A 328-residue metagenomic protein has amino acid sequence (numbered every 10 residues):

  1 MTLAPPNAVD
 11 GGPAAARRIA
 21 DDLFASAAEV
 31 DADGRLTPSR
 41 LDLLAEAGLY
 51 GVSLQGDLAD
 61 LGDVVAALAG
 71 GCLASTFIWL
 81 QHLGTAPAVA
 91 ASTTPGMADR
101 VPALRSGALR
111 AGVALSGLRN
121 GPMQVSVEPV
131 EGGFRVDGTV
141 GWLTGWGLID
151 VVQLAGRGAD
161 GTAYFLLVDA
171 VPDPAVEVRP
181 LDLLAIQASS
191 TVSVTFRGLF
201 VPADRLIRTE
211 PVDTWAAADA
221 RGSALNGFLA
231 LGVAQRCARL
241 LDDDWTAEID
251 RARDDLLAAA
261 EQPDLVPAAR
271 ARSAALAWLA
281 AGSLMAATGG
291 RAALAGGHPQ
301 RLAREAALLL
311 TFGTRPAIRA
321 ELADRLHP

Functional and structural regions predicted by a protein language model:
M1-D21, H327-P328: Actinobacteria-biased recognition of intrinsically disordered, low-complexity terminal regions
F24-A32, T246-G296: C-terminal helix-coil-helix/basic helical segment that borders enzyme active sites and/or dimer interfaces and provides
R35-T144: Glycine-rich flavin
V64, V136-G138, F196, A234 (+1 more regions): Buried hydrophobic positions in well-ordered alpha/beta secondary-structure cores of metabolic enzymes
C72, Q235-A238, R253-L256, A260 (+3 more regions): A structural signal for well-ordered alpha-helices, especially hydrophobic packing surfaces of coiled-coils
T139-P172: DPxDG-like acidic metal-binding loop motif
R179-D254: Glycine-rich beta->alpha junctions and the first turn(s) of the following alpha-helix
R291-P328: Glycine-rich phosphate/cofactor-binding loops in nucleotide/flavin-utilizing enzymes
